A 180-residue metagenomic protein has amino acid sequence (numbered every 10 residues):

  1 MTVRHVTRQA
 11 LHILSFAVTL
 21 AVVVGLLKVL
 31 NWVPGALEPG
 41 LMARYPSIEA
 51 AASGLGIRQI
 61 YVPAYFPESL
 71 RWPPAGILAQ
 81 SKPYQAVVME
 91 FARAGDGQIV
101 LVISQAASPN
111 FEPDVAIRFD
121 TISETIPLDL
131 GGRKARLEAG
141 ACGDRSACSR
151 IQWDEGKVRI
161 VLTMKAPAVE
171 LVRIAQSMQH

Functional and structural regions predicted by a protein language model:
M1-V6: N-terminal Lys/Arg-rich, disordered targeting/topogenic segments
R8-N31: Hydrophobic membrane-insertion alpha-helices, especially the h-region of bacterial N-terminal signal peptides
H12, L37, G56, K157-M164: Residues at structural and domain junctions
W32, L37-S149, D154-E155: Short, solvent-exposed recognition patches
E155-H180: Surface-exposed amphipathic alpha-helical segments
